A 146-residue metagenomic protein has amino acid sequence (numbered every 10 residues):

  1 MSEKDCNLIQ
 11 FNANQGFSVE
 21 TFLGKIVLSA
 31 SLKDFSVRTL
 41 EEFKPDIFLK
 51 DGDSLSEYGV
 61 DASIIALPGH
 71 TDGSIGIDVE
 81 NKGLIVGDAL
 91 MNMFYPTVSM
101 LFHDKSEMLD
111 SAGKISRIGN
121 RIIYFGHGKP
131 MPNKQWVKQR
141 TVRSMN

Functional and structural regions predicted by a protein language model:
M1-I47: Active-site HxH/HxHxD metal-binding segment of metal-dependent hydrolases
M1-K4, Q139-N146: Core catalytic region of metal-dependent phosphoesterases/phosphodiesterases, especially metallo-beta-lactamase-like
L8-N12, Y58, F94: Residues that scaffold the ATP/ADP-binding catalytic core of kinase and kinase-like folds
Q15-T21, F102-H103, T141-R143: Short, hinge-like loop/turn segments at secondary-structure boundaries
V19-K25, G87, S144-N146: Short, structured secondary-structure boundary patches
I26-L28, F48, V86-G87, Y95: Short, flexible segments with low predicted structural confidence
V37-L40, S54, V60-T141: Metallo-beta-lactamase
I47-S56: Short internal loop-to-helix segment that lines adenine-nucleotide cofactor pockets
